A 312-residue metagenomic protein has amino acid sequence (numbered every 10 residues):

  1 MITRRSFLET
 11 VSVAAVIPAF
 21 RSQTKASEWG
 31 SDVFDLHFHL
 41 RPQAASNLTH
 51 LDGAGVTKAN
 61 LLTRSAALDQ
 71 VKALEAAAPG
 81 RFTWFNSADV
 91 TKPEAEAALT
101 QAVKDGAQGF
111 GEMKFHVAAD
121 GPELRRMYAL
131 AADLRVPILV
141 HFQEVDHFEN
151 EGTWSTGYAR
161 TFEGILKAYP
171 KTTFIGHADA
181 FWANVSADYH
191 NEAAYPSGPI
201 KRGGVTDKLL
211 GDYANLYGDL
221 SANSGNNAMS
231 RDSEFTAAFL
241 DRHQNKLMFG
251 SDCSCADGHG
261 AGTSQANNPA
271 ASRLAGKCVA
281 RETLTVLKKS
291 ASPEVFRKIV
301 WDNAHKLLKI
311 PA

Functional and structural regions predicted by a protein language model:
M1-A15: N-terminal secretory signal peptides and thylakoid transit peptides that target proteins across membranes
F7-L8, F20-G80: An N-terminally biased module of ancient metal coordination in phosphate/nucleic-acid-related enzymes
F20-K25, P42-A45, F181-A312: H/E-rich (His + Asp/Glu) clusters that bind or coordinate divalent metals
F34-F38, A59-L61, T83-N86, F110-G111 (+4 more regions): Hydrophobic faces of well-ordered beta-strands that scaffold small-molecule active sites in alpha/beta enzyme cores
G55-T57, G80-T83, G106-G109, L134-P137 (+3 more regions): Loop/turn elements at helix/coil->beta-strand transitions in domains of secreted/extracellular proteins
S65-G157, A222, A312: Active-site gating/metal-coordination segments in enzymes
G121-Y128, W154-R160, P199-G203, S230-F235: Charged helix-capping and loop-helix junction motifs
G157-Y169, F174-A187, V205-T206: Active-site cradle of extracellular carbohydrate-active enzymes
